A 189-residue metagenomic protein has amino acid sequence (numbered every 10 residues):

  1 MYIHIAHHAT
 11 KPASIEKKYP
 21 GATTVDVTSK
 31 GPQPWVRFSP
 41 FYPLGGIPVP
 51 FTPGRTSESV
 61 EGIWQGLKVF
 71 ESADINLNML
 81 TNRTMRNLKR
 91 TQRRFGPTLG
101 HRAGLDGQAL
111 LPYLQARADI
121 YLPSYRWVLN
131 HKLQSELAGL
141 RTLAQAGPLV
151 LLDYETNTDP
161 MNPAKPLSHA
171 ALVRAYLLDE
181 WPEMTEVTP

Functional and structural regions predicted by a protein language model:
M1-P189: Charged, low-complexity intrinsically disordered segments
